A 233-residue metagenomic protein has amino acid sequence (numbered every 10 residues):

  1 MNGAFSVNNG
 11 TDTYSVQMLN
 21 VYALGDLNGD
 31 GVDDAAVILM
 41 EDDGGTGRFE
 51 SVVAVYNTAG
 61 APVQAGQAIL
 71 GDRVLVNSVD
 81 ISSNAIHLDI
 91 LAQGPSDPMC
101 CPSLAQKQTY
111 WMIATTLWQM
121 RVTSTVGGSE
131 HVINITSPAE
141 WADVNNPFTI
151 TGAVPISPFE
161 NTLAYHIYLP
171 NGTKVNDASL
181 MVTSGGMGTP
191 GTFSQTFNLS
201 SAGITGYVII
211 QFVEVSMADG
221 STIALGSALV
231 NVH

Functional and structural regions predicted by a protein language model:
M1-L24, M120-S124: Terminal domain-start segments
N2, G47-A68, Y110-A114: Beta-propeller blade repeat segments, especially FG-GAP/WD-type strand-to-loop junctions in 6- to 7-bladed propeller
V7, N77-T136, A153-P155, H166 (+5 more regions): Acidic, small-residue rich beta-repeat scaffolds with periodic aromatic anchors
V16, V132-H233: Ser/Thr-rich low-complexity repeats and stalk/linker segments
M18-G29, N77-N84: Beta-propeller blade termini
G29-L39, N84-D89: Acidic/hydrophobic-patterned starts of short beta strands in beta-sheet-rich repeat architectures
G45-F49, M99-A105, E160: Short, solvent-exposed loop/turn segments at conserved positions within beta-propeller repeat blades
V63-D72, M120-S124, D177-S179: Beta-propeller fold detector
